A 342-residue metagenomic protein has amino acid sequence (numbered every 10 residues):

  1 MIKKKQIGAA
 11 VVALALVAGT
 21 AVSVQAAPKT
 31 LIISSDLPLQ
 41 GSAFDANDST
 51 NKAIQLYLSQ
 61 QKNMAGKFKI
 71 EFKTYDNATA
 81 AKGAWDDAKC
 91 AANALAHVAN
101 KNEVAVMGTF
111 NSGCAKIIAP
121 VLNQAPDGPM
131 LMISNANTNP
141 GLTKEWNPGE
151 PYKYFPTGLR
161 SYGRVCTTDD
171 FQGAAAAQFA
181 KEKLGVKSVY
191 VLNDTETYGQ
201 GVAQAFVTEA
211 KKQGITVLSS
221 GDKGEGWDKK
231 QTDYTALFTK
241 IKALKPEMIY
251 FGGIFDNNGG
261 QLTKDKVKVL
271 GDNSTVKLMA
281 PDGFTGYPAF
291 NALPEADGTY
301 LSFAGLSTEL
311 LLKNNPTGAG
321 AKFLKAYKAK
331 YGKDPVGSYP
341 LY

Functional and structural regions predicted by a protein language model:
M1-I32, N63: Short, low-complexity disordered leader/linker segments with a strong preference for bacterial N-terminal type II
V24-S35, G66-K69, K181-K187: Immediate post-signal peptide segment of exported/extracytoplasmic ligand-binding proteins
L31-A53, Q61, A65, Y75-W85 (+4 more regions): Extracytoplasmic "Venus flytrap"
S35, H97-N111, P129-N135, S188-N193 (+4 more regions): Periplasmic-binding protein-like
D45-T50, N63-Y152, V165, K223-Y234 (+2 more regions): Beta-alpha junction/loop-to-helix N-cap segments that form part of ligand/metal-binding clefts
Q61-K67, Q124-P129, A210-V217, V267-T275 (+1 more regions): Short helix-capping segments at alpha-helix termini
G83, G149-V269, L312-N314, G318: Extracellular/periplasmic Venus flytrap/periplasmic-binding protein
D265-Y342: Extracellular/periplasmic periplasmic-binding protein-like sensory domains
